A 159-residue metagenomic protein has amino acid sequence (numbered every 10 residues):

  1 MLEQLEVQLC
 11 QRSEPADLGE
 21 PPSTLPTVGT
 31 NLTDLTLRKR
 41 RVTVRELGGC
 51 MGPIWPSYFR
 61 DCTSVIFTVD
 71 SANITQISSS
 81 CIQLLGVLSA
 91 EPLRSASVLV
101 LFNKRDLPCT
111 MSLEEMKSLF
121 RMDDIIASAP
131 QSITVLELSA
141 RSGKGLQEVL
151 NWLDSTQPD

Functional and structural regions predicted by a protein language model:
M1-D159: TRAFAC-class small GTPase G-domain
